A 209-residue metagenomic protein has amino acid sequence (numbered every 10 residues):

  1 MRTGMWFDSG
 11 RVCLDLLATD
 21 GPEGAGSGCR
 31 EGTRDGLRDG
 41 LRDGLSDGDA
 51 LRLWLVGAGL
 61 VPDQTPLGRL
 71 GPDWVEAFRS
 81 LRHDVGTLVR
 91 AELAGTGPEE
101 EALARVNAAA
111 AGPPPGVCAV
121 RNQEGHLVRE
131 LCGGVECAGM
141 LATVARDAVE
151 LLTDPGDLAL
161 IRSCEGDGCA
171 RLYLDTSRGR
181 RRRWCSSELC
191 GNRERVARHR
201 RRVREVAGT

Functional and structural regions predicted by a protein language model:
M1-S163, A170, A207-T209: Short helix-coil boundary/hinge micro-motifs
P155, T176, G191: Residue-level signal for short amphipathic helical patches enriched in basic/charged and nearby hydrophobic residues
I161-G166, R182, S187, R193: Residues immediately within or flanking Cys/His clusters that coordinate Zn2+ in small zinc-binding modules
D175-R182: Short linker/helix segments within small regulatory modules
E188-V206: Basic DNA-binding region of bZIP-type proteins
